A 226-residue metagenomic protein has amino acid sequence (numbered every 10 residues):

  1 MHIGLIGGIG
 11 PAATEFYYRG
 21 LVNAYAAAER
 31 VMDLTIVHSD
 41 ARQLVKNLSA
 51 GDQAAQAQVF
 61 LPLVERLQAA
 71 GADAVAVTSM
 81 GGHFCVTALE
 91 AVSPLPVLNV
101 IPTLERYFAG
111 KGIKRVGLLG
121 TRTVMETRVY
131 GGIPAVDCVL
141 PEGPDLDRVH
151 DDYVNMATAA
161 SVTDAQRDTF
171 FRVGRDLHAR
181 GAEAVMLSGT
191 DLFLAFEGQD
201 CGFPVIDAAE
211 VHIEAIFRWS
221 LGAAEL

Functional and structural regions predicted by a protein language model:
M1-L226: Non-catalytic structural scaffold of enzyme domains
